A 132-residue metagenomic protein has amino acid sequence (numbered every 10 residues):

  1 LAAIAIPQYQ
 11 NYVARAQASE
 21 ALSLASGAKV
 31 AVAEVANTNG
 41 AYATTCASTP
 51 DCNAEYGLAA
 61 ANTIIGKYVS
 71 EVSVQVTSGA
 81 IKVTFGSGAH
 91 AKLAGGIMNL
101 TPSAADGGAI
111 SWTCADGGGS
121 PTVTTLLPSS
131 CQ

Functional and structural regions predicted by a protein language model:
L1-N37: Amphipathic alpha-helical segments typified by the pilin-like N-terminal helix that continues immediately C-terminal
A36-Q132: Periplasmic/extracellular, small/polar-rich flexible segments of pilin-like filament-forming proteins
